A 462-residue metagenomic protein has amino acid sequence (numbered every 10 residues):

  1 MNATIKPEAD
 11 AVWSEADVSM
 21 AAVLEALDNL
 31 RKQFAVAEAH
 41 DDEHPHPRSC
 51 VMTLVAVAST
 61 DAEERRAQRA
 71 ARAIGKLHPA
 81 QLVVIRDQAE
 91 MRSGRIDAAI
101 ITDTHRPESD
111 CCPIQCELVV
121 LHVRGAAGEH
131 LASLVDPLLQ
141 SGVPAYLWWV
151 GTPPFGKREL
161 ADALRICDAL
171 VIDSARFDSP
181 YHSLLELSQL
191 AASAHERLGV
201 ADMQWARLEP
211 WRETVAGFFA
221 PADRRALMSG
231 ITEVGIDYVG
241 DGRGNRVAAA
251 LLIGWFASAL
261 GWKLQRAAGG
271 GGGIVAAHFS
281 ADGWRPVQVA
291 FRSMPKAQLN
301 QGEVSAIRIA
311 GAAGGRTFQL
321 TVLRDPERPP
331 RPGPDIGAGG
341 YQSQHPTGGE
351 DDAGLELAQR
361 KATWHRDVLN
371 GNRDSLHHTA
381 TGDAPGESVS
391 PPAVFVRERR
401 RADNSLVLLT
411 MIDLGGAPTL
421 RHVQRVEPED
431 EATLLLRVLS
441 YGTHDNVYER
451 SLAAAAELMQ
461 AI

Functional and structural regions predicted by a protein language model:
M1-R158: An N-terminal, globular interaction/scaffold subdomain
R31-E38, D42-E43, R69-A71, H78 (+5 more regions): C-terminal structured domains
A73-I85, L139-A145, R165-V171, A191-R197 (+1 more regions): Structural alpha-beta junctions
Q81-M91, L147-T152, I172-F177, K263-A277: A generic structural motif
D97-S109, L164-F177, Q189-G199, H278-Q301: Acidic, Ser/Thr-rich peripheral helices and adjacent loops at domain boundaries
C116, G142-P144, I166-A169, I231 (+3 more regions): A broad structural signal for short, well-ordered beta-strand segments within beta-sheet-rich domains
A127-A226: Conserved, well-structured core segments that form the ligand-binding/active-site neighborhood of functional domains
L208-H278, P286-V289: ATP/pyrophosphate-binding catalytic subdomain of soluble kinases
